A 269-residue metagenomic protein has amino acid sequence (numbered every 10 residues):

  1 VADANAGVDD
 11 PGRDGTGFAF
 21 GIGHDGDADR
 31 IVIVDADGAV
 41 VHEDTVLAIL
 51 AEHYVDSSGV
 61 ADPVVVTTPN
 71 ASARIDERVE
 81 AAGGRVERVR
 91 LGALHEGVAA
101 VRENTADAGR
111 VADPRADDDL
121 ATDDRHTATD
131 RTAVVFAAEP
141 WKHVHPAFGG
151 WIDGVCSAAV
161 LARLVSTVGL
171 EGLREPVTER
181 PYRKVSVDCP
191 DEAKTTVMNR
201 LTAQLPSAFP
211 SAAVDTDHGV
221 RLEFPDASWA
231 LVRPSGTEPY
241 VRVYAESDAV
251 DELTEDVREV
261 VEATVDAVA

Functional and structural regions predicted by a protein language model:
V1-V34: N-terminal small/polar loop signature for handling phosphorylated ligands or for N-terminal nucleophile
A4, V8, A51-G59, A100-D107: Short, basic/hydrophobic alpha-helical segments
D25-G26, D35-D37, P225-A227, G236: Short acidic-glycine loop/turn motifs at beta-strand connectors
A28, A48, S72-A73, K194 (+1 more regions): Alpha-helix N-cap/helix-start and coil->helix boundary motif
R30-L47, I75-R78: Short Gly/Thr/Asp-enriched flexible loops that form oxyanion-binding sites at enzyme active sites
D37-G38, V79, E246-D251: A generic structural motif
A39-S58, D153-R163: Gly/Ser/Thr-rich active-site loops/lids in small-molecule metabolic enzymes that frequently grip phosphoryl groups
A61-Y244, D256-A269: Phosphate-binding and adjacent anionic-ligand microenvironments
